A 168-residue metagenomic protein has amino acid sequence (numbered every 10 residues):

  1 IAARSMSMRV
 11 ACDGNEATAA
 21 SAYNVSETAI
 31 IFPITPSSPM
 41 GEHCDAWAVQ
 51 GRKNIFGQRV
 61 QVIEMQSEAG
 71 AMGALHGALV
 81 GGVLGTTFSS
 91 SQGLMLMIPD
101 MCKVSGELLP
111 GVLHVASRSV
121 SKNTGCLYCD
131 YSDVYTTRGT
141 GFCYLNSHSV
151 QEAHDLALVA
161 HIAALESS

Functional and structural regions predicted by a protein language model:
A2-T136, G141, S149, L158: Thiamine diphosphate
N146-S168: Structural signature of the thiamine diphosphate
